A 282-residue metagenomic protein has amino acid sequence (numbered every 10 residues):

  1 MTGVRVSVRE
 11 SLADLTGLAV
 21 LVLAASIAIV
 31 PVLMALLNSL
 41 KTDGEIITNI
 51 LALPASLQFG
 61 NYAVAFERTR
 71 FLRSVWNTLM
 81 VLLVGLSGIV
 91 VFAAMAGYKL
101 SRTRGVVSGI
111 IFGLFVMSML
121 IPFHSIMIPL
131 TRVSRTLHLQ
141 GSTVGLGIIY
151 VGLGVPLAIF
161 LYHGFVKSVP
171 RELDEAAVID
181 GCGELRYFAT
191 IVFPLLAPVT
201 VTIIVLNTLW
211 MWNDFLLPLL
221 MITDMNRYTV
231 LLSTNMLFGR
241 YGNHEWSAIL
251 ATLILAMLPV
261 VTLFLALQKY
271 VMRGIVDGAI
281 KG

Functional and structural regions predicted by a protein language model:
V8, A13-G282: A structural signal for multi-pass alpha-helical bundles of membrane permease subunits that mediate small-molecule
